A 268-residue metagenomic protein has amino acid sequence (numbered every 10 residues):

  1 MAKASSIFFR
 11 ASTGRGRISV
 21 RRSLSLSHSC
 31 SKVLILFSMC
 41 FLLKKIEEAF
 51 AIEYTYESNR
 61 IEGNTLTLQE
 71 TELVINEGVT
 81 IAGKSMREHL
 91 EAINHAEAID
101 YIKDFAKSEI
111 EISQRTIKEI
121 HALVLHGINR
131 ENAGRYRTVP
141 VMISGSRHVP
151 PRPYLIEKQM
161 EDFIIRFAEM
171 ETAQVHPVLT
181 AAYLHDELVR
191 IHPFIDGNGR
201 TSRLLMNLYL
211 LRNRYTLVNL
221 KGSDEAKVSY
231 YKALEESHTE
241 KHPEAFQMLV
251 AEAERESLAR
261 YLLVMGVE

Functional and structural regions predicted by a protein language model:
M1-E268: FIC/Doc superfamily catalytic core
